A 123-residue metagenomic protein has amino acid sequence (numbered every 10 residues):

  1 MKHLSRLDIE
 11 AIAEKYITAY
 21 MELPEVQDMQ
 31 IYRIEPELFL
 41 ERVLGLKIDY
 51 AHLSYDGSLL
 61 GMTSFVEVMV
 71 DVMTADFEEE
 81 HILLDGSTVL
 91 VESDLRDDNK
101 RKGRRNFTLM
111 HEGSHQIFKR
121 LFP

Functional and structural regions predicted by a protein language model:
M1-P123: Active-site hotspot residues in diverse enzymes, especially metal/ion-binding acidic/histidine motifs
